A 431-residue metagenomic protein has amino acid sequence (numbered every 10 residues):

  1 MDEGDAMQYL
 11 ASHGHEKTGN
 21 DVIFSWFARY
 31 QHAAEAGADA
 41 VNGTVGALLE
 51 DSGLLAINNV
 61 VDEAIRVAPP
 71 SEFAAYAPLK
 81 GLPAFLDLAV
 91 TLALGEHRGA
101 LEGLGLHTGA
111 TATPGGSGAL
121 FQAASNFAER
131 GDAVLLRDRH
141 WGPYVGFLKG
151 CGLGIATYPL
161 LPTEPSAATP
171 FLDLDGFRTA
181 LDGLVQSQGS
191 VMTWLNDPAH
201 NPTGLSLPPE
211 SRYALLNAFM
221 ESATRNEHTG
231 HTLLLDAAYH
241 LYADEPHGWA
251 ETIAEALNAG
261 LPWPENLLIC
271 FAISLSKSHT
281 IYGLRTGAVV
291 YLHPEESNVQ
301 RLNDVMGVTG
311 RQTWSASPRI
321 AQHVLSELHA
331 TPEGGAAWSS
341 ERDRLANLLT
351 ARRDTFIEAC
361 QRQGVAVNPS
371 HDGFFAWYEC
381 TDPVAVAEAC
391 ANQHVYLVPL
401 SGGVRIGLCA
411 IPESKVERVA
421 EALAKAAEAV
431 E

Functional and structural regions predicted by a protein language model:
M1-H15: Generic N-terminal amphipathic, Lys/Arg-enriched alpha-helix
G4, E16-P114: N-terminal small-domain helix-loop-helix segment of the aminotransferase-like
A40-N42, P78, A272, A366-H371 (+1 more regions): Short beta-strand
P69-L233, H240-P262: Conserved core of the PLP fold type I
P83, D87, T91, G95 (+7 more regions): PLP-dependent enzyme catalytic core of the Aspartate aminotransferase-like
G105-H107, P369-F375, L400-G403: Short Gly/Ser/Thr- and Asp/Glu-enriched loop/turn motifs at secondary-structure junctions
L257-R342, A346: Conserved core segment of the aminotransferase class I/II
R319, S326, S339-I357, Q361-E379: Conserved glycine-rich beta-strand-loop-beta hairpin in the small C-terminal domain of fold type I
